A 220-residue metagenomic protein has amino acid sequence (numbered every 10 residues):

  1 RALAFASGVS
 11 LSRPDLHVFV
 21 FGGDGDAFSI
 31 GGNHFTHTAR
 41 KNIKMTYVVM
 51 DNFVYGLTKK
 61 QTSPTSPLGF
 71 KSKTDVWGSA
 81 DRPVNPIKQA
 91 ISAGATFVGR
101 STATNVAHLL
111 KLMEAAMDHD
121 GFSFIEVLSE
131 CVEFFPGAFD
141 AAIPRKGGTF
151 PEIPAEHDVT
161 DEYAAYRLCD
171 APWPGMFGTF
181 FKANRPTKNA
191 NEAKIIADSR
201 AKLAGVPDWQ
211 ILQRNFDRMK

Functional and structural regions predicted by a protein language model:
R1-G56: Thiamine diphosphate
L11-P14, R40-K44, M50-F53, I91-T96 (+2 more regions): Generic secondary-structure signature for well-ordered alpha-helical cores
S12-D15, S63-A116: Conserved thiamine diphosphate
L16-F19, K44-V48, K88, T96-G99 (+2 more regions): Structural motif
D26-S29, T102-L110, V159-T160: Active-site glycine- and acidic-residue-rich loops that bind and position anionic ligands or nucleotide-like cofactors
I30-H34, R40, L57-T62, F135-D140 (+1 more regions): Short acidic, glycine/serine/threonine-rich loops at helix termini
A95-I143: ATP/pyrophosphate-binding catalytic subdomain of soluble kinases
C131-K220: Flexible, low-complexity linker and terminal segments
